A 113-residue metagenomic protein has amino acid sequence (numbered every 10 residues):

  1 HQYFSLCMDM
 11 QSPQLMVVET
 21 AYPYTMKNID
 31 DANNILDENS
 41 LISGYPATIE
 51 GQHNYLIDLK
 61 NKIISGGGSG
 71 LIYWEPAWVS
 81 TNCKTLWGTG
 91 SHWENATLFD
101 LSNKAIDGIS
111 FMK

Functional and structural regions predicted by a protein language model:
H1-L36, P46: Noncatalytic carbohydrate-binding groove/subsite architecture in carbohydrate-active enzymes
Q11-P13, K60, G68: Functionally constrained cores in energy, signaling, and assembly domains
L15-V18, S69-Y73: Hydrophobic faces of well-ordered beta-strands that scaffold small-molecule active sites in alpha/beta enzyme cores
T25-D58, K62, G66, W74-K113: Aromatic-rich peripheral "rim/lid" segments of glycoside hydrolase catalytic domains that contact and position glycan
